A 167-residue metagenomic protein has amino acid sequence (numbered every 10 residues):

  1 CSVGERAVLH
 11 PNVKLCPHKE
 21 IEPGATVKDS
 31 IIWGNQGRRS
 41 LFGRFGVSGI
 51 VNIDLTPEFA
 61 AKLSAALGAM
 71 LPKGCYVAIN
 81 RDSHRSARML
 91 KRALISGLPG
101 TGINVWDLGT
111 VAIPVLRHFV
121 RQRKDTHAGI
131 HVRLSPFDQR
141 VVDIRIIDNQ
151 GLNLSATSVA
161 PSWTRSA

Functional and structural regions predicted by a protein language model:
C1-W33: Structural signal for interior beta-strand "rungs" in well-ordered beta-sheet cores of soluble enzyme domains
H18, Q36, I146-I147: Flexible domain-boundary/linker segments
K28, W33-G34, K73, I130: Short, intrinsically disordered/low-complexity patches at protein termini and at juxtamembrane boundaries
G34-S40: Intrinsic disorder at enzyme termini
L41-A167: Gly/Ser-rich phosphate-binding catalytic loop and adjacent alpha/beta segment that cradle a phosphoryl group at enzyme
